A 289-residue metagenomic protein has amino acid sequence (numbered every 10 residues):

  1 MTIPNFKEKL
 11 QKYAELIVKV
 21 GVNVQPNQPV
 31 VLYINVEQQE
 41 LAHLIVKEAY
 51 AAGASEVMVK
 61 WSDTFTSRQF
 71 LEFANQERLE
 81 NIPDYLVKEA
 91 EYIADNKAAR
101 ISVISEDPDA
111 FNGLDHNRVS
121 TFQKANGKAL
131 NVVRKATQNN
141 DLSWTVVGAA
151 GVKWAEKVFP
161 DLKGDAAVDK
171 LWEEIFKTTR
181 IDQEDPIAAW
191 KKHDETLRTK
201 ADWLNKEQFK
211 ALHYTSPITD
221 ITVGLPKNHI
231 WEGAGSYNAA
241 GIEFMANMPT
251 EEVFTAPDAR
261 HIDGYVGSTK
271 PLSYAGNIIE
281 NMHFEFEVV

Functional and structural regions predicted by a protein language model:
M1-I262: Active-site bordering "gate/hinge" segments that shape substrate access to catalytic or cofactor-binding pockets
P257-V288: Long, well-ordered mid-to-C-terminal structural blocks that present hydrophobic/aromatic surfaces
